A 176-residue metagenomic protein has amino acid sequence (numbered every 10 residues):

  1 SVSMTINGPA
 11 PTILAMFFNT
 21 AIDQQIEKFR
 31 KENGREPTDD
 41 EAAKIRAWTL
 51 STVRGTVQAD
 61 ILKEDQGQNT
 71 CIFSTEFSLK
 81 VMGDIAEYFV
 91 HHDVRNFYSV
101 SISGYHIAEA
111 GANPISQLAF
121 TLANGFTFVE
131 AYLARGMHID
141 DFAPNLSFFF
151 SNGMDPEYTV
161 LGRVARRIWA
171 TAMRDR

Functional and structural regions predicted by a protein language model:
S1-N152, E157-Y158: Catalytic alpha/beta active-site cores
S147-M154, V164-R167, R174: Conserved, charged catalytic cores of large soluble enzymes
T159-R163: Extended amphipathic alpha-helical segments enriched in small hydrophobics
